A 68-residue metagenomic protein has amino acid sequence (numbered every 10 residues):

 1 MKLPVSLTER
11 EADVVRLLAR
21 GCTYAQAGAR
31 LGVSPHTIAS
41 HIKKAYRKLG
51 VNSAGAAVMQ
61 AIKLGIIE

Functional and structural regions predicted by a protein language model:
M1-D13: Regulatory hinge/linker segments at domain boundaries that couple sensory/effector modules to output domains
K2, T37, I67: Conserved N-terminal glycine/acidic-rich loop preference
L7, V51, I66-I67: Hydrophobic patch in the ABC ATPase nucleotide-binding domain
E11-V14, L18, A57: Short alpha-helical "packing" element that flanks the helix-turn-helix/winged-helix DNA-binding module
L17-A19, T23, H36, I62: Short amphipathic helical patch at the helix-1/turn junction of helix-turn-helix
T23-A56: Recognition helix of helix-turn-helix DNA-binding domains
A54-G65: Short, basic, alpha-helical segments at the C-terminal edge of helix-turn-helix-like DNA-binding modules
